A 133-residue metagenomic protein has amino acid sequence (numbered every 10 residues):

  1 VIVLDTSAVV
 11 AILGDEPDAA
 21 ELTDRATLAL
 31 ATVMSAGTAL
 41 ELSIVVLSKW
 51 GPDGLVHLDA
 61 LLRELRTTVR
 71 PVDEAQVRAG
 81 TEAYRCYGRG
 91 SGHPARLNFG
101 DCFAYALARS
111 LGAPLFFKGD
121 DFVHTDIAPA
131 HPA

Functional and structural regions predicted by a protein language model:
V1-M34, L47-A60, H124: Short, well-structured N-terminal submotif of metal-dependent ribonuclease cores
I2, L30-V33, L65-R70, P114: Short loop->beta-strand "edge-of-pocket" segments that line small-molecule binding or catalytic clefts across diverse
D5, D101, G119-D121: Acidic active-site catalytic centers that drive phospho-/nucleotidyl reactions and related ester hydrolyses
T23-D24, A60-R63, R85-S91: Glycine/charged-rich beta-loop-alpha catalytic/anionic-binding loops adjacent to active sites
S43, W50-A75: Active-site-proximal, substrate-binding regions of enzyme catalytic domains and RNA-binding/basic surfaces
T68-P114: Active-site neighborhoods of divalent-metal-dependent phosphate/nucleic-acid chemistry enzymes
Y105-A133: Acidic, PIN/NYN-like endoribonuclease modules and their adjacent C-terminal/linker elements
